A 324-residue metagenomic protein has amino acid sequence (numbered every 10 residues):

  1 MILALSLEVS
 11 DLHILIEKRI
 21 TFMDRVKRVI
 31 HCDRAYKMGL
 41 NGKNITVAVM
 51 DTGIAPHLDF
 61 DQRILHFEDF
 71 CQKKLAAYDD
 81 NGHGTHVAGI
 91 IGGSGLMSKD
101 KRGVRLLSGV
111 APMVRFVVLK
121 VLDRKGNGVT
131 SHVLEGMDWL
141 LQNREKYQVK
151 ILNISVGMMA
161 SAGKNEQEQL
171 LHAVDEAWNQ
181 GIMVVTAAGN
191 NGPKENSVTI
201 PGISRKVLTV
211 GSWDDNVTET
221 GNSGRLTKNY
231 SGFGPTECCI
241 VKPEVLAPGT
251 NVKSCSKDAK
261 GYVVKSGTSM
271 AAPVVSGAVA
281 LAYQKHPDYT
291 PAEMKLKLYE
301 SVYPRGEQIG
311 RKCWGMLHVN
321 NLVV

Functional and structural regions predicted by a protein language model:
I2-A48, C71-G82, L226-G234, L317-N320: N-terminal domain-start motif of subtilase-like serine proteases
Y36-V47, I54-H66, L75-S131, Q148-K150 (+3 more regions): Subtilisin-like serine protease catalytic core
N41, D175-N179, L246: Anion (oxyanion) recognition and catalysis
D51, G202-Q284, D288, N321: Extracellular S/T/G-rich loop segment that most often corresponds to the catalytic His/Ser-adjacent loop
G53-A55, F70, M97, L122-G126 (+5 more regions): Solvent-exposed loop/turn segments at secondary-structure junctions within structured extracellular/periplasmic domains
G92-L96, D138-W139, D215, S276-Q284 (+1 more regions): Short glycine/serine- and small hydrophobic-enriched flexible loop segments
V121-K206, E237-I240, S256-A272, G310-W314: Substrate-binding/access-modulating region of protease and related hydrolase catalytic domains
V149-N153, Q284-V324: C-terminal subdomain of the subtilisin-like protease fold in secreted/lumenal serine endopeptidases
